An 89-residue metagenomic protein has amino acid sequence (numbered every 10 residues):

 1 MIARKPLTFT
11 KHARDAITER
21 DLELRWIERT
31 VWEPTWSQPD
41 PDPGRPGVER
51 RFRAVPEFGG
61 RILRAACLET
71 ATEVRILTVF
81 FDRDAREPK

Functional and structural regions predicted by a protein language model:
M1-K89: Ribonuclease/tRNase effector modules and their secretory precursors
